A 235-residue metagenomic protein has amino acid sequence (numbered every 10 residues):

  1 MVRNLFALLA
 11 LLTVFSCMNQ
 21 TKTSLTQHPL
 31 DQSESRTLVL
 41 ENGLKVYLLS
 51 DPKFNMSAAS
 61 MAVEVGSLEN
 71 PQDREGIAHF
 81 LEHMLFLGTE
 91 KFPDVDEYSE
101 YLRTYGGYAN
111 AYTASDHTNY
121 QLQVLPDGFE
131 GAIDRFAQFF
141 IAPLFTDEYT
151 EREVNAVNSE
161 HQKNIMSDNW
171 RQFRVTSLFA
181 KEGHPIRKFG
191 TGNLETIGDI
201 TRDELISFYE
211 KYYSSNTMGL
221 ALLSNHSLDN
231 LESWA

Functional and structural regions predicted by a protein language model:
V2-A10: Sec-dependent signal peptide recognition, specifically the positively charged N-region followed immediately by
T13-S16: C-terminal motif of bacterial Sec signal peptides marking the signal peptidase cleavage site
M18-H28: Bacterial Sec signal peptide processing site at the extreme N-terminus
M18-Q20, V39, E97-A235: Charge-rich, well-structured scaffold segments of protease-associated domains
H28-S60: Mature N-terminal segment immediately following signal peptide/propeptide cleavage in secreted/periplasmic
N42, L48-S50, V63-V65, A111-T113 (+1 more regions): Pocket-edge structural micro-motifs
G43, P52-L102: Active/ligand-binding-proximal structured segments within catalytic/core domains that scaffold catalytic residues
Y47, S57, L68-N70, F129-G131 (+1 more regions): Intrinsically disordered, low-complexity acidic/polar segments
